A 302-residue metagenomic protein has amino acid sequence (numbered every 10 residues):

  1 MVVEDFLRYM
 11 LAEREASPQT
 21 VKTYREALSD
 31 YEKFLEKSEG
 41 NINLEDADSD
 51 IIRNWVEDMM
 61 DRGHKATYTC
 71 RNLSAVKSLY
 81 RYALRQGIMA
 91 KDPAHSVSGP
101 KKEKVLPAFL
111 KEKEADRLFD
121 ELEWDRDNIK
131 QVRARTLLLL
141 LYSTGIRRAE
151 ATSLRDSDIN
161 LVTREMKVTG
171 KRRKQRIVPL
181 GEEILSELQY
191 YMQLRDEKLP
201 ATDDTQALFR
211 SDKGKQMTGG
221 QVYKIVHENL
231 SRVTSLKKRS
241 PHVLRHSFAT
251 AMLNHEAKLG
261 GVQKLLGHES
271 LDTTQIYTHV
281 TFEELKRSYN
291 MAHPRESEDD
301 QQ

Functional and structural regions predicted by a protein language model:
M1-Q302: Conserved catalytic core of the tyrosine transesterase superfamily
